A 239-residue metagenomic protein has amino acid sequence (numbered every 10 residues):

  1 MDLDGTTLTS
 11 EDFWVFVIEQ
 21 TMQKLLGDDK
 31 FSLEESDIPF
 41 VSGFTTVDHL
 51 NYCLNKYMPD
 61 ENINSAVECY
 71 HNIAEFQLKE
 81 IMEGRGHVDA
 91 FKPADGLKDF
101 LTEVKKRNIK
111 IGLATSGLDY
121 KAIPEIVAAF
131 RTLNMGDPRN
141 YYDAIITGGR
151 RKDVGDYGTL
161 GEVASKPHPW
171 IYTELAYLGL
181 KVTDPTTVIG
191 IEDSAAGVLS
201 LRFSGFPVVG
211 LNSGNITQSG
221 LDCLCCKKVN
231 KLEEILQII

Functional and structural regions predicted by a protein language model:
M1-D95, K106-R107, Y120: N-terminal helical cap/lid subdomain that shapes the substrate entry/recognition surface in HAD-like hydrolases
D4, K110, P207: Residue-level detector of anion-binding/catalytic polar loops
D89, A114, A164: Glycine- and other small-residue-rich loops at beta-strand/loop junctions that grip anionic moieties
P93, F100-L101, A114: Acidic, polar low-complexity intrinsically disordered regions
K98, T102, L118-I239: Asp-based, Mg2+/Mn2+-dependent phosphohydrolase catalytic module
